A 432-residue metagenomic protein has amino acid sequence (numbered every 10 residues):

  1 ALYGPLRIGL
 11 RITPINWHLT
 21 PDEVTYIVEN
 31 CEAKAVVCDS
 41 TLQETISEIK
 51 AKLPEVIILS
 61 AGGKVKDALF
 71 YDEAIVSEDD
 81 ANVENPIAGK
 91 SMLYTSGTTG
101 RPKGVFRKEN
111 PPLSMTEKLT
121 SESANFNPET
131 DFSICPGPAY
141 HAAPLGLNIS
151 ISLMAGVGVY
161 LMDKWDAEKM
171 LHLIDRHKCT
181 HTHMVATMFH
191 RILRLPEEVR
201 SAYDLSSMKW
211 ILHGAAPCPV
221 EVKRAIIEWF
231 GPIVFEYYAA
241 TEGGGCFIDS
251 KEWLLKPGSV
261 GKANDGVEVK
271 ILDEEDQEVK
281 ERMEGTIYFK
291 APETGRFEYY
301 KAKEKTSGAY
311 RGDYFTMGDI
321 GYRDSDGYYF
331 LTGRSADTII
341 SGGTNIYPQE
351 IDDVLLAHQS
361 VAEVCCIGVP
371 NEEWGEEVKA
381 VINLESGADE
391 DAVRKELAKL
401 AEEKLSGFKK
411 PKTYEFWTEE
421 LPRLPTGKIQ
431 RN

Functional and structural regions predicted by a protein language model:
R7-V76, E84-N85, L384-S386: Structural core segment of the AMP-binding/adenylate-forming
L19, T25, V36-C38, H172 (+8 more regions): AMP-binding/adenylate-forming catalytic core of the ANL superfamily
V76-S96, G100-R101, N125-F132: Conserved pre-ATP/AMP-binding loop-to-beta segment of ANL
K90-E117, Q430: Conserved AMP-binding A3 loop
L93, M154, C179-M184, L195-K256 (+1 more regions): Gly/Ser/Thr-rich phosphate-binding loop
Y94, D276, L405, W417-N432: Flexible lysine-rich "adenylation lid" loop at the C-terminal edge of ANL adenylation domains
N110-C135, Y140-H181, L195: Conserved AMP-binding/adenylation subdomain of ANL enzymes
E281-G295, Y314, I320-G321: AMP-binding/adenylate-forming core of the ANL superfamily
